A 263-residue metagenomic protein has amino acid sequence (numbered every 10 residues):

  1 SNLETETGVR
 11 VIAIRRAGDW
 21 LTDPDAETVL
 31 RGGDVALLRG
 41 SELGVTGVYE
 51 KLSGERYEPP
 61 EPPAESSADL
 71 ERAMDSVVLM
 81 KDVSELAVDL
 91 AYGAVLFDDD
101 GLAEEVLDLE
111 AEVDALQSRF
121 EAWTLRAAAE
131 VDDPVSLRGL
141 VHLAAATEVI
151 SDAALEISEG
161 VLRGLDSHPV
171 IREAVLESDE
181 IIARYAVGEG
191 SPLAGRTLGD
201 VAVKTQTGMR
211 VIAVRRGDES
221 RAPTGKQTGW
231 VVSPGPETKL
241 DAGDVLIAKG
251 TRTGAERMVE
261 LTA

Functional and structural regions predicted by a protein language model:
S1-E50, A194-T253, E260: Cytosolic Rossmann-like ligand/nucleotide-binding regulatory domains
N2, T7-V9, W20-D23, T28-G32 (+3 more regions): Haloarchaeal acidic low-complexity proteome signature biased toward cell-envelope/secretome components but also
E85, A94, G101, D179-V201 (+1 more regions): Surface-exposed interaction/gating patches
